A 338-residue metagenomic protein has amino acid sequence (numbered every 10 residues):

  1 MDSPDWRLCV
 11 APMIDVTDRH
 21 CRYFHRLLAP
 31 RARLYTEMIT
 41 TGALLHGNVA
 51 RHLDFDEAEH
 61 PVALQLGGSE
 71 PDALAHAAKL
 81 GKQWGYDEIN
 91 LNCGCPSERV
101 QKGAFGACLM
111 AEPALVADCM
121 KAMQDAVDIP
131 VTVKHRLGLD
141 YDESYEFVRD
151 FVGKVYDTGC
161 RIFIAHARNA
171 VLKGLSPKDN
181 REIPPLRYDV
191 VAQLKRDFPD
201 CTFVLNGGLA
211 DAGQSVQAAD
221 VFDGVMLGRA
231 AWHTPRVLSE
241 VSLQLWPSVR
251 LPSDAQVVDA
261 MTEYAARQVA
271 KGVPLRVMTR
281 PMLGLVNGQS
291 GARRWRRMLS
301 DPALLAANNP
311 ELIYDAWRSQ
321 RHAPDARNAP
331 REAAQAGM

Functional and structural regions predicted by a protein language model:
M1-M338: Flavin-dependent oxidoreductase catalytic cores
